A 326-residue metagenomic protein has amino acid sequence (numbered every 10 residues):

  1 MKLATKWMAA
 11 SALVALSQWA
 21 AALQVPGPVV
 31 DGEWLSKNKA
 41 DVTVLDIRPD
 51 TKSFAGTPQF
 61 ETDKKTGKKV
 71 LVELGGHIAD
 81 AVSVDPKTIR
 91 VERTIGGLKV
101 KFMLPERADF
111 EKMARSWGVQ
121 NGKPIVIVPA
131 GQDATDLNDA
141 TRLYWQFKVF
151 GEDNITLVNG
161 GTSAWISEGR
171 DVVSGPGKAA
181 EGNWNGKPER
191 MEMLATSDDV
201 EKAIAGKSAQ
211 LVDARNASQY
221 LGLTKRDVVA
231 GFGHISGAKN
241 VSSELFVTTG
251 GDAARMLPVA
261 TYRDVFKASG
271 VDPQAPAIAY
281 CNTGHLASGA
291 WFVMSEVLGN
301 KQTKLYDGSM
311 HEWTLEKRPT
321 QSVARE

Functional and structural regions predicted by a protein language model:
M1-A21: Gram-negative bacterial Sec-dependent N-terminal signal peptides
A20-E326: Cytosolic catalytic domains that perform sulfur/thiol-centered chemistry
